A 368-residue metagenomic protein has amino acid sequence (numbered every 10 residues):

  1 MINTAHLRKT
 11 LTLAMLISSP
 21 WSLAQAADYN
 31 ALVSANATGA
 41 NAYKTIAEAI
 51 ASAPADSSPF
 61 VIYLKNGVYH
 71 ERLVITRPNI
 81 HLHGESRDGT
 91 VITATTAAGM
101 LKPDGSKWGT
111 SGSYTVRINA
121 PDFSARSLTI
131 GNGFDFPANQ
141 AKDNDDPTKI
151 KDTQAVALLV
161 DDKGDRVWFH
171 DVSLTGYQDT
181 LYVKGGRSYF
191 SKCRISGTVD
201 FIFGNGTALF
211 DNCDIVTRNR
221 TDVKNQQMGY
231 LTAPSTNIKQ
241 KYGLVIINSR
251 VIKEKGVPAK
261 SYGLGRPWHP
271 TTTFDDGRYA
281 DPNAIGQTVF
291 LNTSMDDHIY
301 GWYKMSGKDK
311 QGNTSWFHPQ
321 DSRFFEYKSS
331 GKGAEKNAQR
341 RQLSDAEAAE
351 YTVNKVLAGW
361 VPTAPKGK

Functional and structural regions predicted by a protein language model:
I2-L11: Bacterial N-terminal signal peptides that target proteins for export
T10-P20: Bacterial N-terminal signal peptides
W21-A26: Sec/Tat signal peptide C-region and signal peptidase I cleavage site
A27-K368: Sequence-level preference for short, compositionally simple segments enriched in small aliphatic or small polar residues
